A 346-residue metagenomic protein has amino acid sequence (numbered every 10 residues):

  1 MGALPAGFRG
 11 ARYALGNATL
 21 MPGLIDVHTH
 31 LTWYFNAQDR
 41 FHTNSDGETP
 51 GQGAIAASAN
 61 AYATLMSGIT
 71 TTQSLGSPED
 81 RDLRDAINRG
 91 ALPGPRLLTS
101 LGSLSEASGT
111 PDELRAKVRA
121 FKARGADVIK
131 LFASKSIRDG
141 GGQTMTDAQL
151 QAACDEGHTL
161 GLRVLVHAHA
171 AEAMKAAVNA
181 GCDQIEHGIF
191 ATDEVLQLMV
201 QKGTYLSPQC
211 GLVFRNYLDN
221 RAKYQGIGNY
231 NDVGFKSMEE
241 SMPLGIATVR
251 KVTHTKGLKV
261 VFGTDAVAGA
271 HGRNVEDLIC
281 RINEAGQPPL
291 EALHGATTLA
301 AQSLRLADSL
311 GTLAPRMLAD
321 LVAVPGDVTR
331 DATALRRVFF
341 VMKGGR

Functional and structural regions predicted by a protein language model:
M1-M21: Histidine-rich, glycine-flanked metal-binding segment
N17, I25-H28, G68, L97 (+11 more regions): Divalent metal-coordination and catalytic microenvironments
A18-R89, A148, E172, A177-A180: Metal-associated gating/positioning segment near the N- to mid-region
F41-I55, S100-A116, G142, R163: Active-site mouth loops of central-metabolism enzymes
G53-A61, G109-K122, A168-A173: Short, acidic/polar
A54-D80, G94-L104, R124-S136, R163 (+2 more regions): Divalent metal-dependent hydrolysis catalytic cores, especially in the metallo-beta-lactamase
A107, F132, R138-P243, V261 (+4 more regions): Active-site core of metal-dependent hydrolases
T159, Y230-V233, S241-V328: His/Asp/Glu-enriched, well-ordered alpha-helical/loop segment that forms or immediately abuts the divalent-metal
